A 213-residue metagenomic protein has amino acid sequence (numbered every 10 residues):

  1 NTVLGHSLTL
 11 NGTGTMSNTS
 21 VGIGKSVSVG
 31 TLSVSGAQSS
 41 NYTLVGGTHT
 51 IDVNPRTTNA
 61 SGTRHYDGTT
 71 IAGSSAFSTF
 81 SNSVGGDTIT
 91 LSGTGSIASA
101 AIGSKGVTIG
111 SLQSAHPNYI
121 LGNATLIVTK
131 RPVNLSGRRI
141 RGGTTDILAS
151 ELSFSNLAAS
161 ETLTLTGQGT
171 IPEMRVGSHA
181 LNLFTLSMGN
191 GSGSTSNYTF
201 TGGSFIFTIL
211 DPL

Functional and structural regions predicted by a protein language model:
N1-L213: Short loop/turn motifs that initiate or flank beta-strands
